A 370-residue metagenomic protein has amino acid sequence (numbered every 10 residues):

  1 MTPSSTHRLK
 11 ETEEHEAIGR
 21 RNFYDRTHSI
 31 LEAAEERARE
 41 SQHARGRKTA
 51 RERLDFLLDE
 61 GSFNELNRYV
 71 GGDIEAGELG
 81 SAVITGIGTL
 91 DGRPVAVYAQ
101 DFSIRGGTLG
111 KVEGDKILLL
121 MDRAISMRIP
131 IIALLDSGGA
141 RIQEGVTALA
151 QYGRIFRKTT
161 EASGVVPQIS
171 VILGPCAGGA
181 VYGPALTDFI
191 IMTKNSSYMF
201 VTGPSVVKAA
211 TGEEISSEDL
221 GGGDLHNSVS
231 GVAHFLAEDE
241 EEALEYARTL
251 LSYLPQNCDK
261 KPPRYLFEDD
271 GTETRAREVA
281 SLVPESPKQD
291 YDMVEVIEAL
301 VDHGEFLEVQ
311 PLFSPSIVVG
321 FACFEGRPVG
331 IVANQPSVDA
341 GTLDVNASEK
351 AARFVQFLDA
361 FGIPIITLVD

Functional and structural regions predicted by a protein language model:
M1-I169, P175-Y182, L186-V206, T211-V369: Terminal-region recognition feature
